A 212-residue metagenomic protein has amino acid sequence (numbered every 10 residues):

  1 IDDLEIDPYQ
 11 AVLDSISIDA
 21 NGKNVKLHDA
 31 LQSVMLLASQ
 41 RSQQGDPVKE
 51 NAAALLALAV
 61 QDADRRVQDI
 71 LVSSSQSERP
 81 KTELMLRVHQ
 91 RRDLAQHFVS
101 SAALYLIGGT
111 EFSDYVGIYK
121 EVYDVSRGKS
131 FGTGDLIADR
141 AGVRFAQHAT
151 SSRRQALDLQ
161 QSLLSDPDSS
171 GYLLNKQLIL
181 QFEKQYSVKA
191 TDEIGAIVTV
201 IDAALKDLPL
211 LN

Functional and structural regions predicted by a protein language model:
I1-Y115, V125-N212: Intrinsically disordered, low-complexity, mixed-charge
